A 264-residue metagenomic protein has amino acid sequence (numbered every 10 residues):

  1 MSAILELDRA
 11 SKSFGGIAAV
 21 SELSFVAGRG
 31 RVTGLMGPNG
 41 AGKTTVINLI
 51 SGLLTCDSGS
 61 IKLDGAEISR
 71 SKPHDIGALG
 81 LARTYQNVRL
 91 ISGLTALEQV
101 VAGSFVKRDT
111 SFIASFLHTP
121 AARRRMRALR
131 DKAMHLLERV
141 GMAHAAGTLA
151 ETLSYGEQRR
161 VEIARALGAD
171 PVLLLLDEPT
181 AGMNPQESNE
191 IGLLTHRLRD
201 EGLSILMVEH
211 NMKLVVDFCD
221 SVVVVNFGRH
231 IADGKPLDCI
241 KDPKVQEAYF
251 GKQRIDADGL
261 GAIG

Functional and structural regions predicted by a protein language model:
M1-G264: Glycine-rich phosphate-binding loops of nucleotide-dependent enzymes
